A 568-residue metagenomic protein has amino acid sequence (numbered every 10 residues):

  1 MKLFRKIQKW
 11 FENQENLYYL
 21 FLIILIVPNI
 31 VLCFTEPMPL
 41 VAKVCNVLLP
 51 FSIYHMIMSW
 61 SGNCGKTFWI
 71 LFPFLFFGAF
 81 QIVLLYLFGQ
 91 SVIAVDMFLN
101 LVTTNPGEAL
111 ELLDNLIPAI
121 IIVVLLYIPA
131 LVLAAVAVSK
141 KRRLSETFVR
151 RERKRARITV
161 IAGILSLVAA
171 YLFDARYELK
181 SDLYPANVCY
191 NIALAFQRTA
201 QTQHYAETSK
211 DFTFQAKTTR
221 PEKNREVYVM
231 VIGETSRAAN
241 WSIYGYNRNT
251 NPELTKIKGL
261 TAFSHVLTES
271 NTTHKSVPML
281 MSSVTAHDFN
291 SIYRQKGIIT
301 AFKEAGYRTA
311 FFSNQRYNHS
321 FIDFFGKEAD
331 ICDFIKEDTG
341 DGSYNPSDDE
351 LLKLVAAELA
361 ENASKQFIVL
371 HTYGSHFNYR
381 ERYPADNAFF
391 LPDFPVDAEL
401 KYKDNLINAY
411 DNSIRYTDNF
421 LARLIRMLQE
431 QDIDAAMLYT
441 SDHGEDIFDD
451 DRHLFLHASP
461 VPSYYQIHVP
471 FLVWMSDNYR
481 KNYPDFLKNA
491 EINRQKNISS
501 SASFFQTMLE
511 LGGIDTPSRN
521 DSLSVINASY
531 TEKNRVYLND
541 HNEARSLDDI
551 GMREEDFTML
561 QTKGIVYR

Functional and structural regions predicted by a protein language model:
M1-A186: Transmembrane and membrane-interface helices of multi-pass, inner-membrane envelope-modifying transferases
W10-L20, S59-T67, T300, Y317 (+3 more regions): Membrane-interface soluble catalytic domains
V41, L179, A286-F289, D341-G342 (+5 more regions): Active-site rim elements
Y54-M56, K353-A356, F394-M437, V473: A long, amphipathic alpha-helix that forms part of the scaffold/cap immediately adjacent to metal-dependent active
I161-M230, T235-D397, S500-S501, Q506-T531: Active-site-proximal alpha/beta segments of enzymes that process anionic O-linked groups
V229-M230, S413-L456, F505-L509: Metal-dependent active-site segment of extracytoplasmic phospho-/sulfohydrolases and closely related
R248-N249, I433-D434, T440-D485, D521: Histidine-centered active-site microenvironments of extracellular/periplasmic hydrolases and transferases
F311-S313, F367-G374, D411-I414, A436-S441 (+1 more regions): Short beta-strand segments
